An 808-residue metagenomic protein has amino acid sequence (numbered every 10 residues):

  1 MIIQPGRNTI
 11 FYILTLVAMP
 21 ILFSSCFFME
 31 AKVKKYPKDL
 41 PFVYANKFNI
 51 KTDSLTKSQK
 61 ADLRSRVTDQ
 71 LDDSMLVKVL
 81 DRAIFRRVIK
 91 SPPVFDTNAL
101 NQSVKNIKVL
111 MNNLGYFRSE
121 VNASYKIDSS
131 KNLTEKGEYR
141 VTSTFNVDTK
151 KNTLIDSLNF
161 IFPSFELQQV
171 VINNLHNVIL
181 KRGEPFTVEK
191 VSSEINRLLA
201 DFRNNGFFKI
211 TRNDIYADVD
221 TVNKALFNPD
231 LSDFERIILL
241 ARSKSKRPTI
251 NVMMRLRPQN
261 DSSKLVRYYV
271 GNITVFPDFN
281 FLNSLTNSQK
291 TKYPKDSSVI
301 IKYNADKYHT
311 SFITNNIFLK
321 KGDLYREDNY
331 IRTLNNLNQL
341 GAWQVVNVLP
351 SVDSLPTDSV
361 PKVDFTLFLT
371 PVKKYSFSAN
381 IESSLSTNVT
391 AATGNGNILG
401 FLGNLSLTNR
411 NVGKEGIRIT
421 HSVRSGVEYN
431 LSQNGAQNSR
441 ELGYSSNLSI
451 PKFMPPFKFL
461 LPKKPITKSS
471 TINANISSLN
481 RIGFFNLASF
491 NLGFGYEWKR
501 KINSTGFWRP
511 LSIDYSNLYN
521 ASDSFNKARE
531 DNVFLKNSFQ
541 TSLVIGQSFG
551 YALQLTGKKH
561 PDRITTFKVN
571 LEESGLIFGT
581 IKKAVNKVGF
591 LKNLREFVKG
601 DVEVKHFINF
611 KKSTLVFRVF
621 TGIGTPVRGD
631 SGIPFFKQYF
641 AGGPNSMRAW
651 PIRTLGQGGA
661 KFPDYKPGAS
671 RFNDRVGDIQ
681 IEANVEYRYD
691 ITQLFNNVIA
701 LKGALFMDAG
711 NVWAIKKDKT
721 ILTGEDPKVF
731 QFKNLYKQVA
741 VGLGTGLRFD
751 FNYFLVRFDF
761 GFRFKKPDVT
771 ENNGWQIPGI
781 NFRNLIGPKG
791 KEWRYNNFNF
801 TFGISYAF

Functional and structural regions predicted by a protein language model:
M1-P41, D201, V619, N796-F800 (+1 more regions): Bacterial Sec-dependent N-terminal signal peptides
P5-R7, S25, T566-K568, K592 (+5 more regions): In a subset of proteins, long, contiguous C-terminal domains/tails are tracked
C26-Q339: Interaction-mediating elements
E30, T52, F145-K151, F162-S164 (+13 more regions): Flexible glycine-/small-residue-rich
Y116-V121, K209-R212, I398-G403, V544-G546 (+2 more regions): Amphipathic hydrophobic-ligand
L167-V170, D306-K307, R326-K568, R648-A649 (+3 more regions): Gram-negative/organellar outer-membrane beta-barrel architecture
T286, E382-G396, F507-L701, L705-K733 (+2 more regions): C-terminal outer-membrane beta-barrel translocator/porin domains of Gram-negative envelope proteins and their
